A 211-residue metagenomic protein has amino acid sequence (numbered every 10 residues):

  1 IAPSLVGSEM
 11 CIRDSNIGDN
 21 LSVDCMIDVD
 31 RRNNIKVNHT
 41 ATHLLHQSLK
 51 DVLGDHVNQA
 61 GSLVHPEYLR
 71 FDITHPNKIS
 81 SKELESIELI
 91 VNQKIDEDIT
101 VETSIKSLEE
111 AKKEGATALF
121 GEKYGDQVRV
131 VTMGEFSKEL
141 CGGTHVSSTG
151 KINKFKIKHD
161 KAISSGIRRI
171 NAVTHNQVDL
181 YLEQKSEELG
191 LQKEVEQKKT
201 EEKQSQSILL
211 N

Functional and structural regions predicted by a protein language model:
I1-G7, C11-I12: Single conserved hydrophobic/aromatic residue that forms the stacking wall/gate of nucleotide- or nucleobase-binding
S15-N16, A162: Glycine-rich, small/acidic residue-mixed loop/short-helix segments
G18-I73: Active/ligand-binding-proximal structured segments within catalytic/core domains that scaffold catalytic residues
D30-N34, K78-S80, V178-L180: Short beta-strands and strand-coil junctions in structured, solvent-facing domains, enriched
K36-T40, L44-Q47, I79-L89, G125 (+3 more regions): Generic recognition of stable, solvent-exposed alpha-helical segments in well-folded globular domains
L44-V52, S86-E97, V173, Q177: Generic, well-ordered alpha-helical scaffold segments in large soluble proteins
H56, I152-K154, K158-N211: Terminal appendage regions of diverse proteins
P66, I73-I163: Non-catalytic interaction/regulatory segments
